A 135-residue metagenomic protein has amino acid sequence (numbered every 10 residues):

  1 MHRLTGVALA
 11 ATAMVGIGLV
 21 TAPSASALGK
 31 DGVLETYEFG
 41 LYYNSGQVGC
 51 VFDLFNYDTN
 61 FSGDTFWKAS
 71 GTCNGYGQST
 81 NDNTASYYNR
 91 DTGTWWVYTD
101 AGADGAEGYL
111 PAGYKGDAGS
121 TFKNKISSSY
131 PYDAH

Functional and structural regions predicted by a protein language model:
H2-H135: Compact beta-sheet-dominated domain cores in extracellular/mature segments
